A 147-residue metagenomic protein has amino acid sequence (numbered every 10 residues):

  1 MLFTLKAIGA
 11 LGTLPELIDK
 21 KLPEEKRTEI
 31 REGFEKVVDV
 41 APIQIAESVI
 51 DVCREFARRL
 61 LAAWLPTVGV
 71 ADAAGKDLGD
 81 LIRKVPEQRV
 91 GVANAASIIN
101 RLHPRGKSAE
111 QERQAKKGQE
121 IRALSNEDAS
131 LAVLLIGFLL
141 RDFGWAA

Functional and structural regions predicted by a protein language model:
M1-T28: Internal, Lys/Arg-enriched amphipathic helical interaction segments that engage polyanionic partners
M1-T4, K36-E47, V68-V85: Charged, low-complexity, helix/coiled-coil-prone segments
L11-K20, V52-E55, R59, A63-T67 (+2 more regions): Extended, charged amphipathic alpha-helical segments
K21-T28, V40-E47, A93, E120-A123 (+1 more regions): Short, solvent-exposed segments of well-ordered alpha helices
E29-I43, R101-E112: Solvent-exposed, amphipathic alpha-helical segments
R31-V38, I45-V68, G137: Short, hydrophobic, well-ordered secondary-structure elements
A73-A147: Long, charged low-complexity segments
